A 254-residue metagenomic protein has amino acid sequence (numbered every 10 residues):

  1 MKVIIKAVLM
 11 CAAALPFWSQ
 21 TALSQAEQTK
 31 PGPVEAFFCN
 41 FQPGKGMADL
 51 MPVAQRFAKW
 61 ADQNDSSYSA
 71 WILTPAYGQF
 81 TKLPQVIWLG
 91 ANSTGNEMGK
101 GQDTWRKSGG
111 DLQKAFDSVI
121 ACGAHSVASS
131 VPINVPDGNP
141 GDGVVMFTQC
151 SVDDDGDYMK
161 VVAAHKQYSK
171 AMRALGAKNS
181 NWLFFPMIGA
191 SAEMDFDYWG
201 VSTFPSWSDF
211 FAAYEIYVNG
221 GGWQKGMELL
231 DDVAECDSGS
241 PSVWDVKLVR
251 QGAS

Functional and structural regions predicted by a protein language model:
M1-K6: Positively charged n-region of N-terminal signal peptides that target proteins for export
A7-P16: Bacterial N-terminal signal peptides
S19-T21: N-terminal signal peptide c-region/cleavage motif recognized by signal peptidases
L23-S254: Short S/T/G/P-rich N-terminal loop/turn motif that feeds into the first structured element of a domain
